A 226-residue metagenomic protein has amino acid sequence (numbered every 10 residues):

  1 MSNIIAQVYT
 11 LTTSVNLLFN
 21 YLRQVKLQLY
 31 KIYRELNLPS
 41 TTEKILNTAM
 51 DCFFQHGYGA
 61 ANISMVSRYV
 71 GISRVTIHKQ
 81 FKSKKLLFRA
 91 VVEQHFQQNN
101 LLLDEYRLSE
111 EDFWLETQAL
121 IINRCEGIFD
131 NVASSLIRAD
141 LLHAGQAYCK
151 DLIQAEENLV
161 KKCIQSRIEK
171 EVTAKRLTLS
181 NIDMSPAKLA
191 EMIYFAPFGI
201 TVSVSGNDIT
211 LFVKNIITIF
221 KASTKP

Functional and structural regions predicted by a protein language model:
M1-S40: N-terminal intrinsically disordered/low-complexity leader segments
K44, T48, C52-L86, A90: Helix-turn-helix
L46, Q118, I122, K161 (+4 more regions): An amphipathic alpha-helix signature
T48, C52, T76, N123 (+2 more regions): Amphipathic alpha-helical interface segments
K84, V91, H95, N99 (+6 more regions): Hydrophobic/aromatic residues within well-ordered alpha-helical segments
A90, Q94, D104-D130, P186-A190: Hydrophobic alpha-helical connector segments
I122-Q165, L177: Short secondary-structure transition hinges
L136-A139, K150, Q154, K175-T218: Hydrophobic/aromatic-rich alpha-helical bundle segments in the mid-to-C-terminal region
